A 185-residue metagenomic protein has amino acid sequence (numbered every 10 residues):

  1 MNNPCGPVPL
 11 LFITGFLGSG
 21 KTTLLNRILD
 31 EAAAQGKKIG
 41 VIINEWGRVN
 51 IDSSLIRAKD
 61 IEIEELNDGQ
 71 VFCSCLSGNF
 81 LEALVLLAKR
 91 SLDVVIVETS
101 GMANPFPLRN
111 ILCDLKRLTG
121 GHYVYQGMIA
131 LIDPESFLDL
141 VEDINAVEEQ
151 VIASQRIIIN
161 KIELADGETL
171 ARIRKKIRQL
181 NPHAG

Functional and structural regions predicted by a protein language model:
N2-T14, S19, T23-L140: Nucleotide-state-sensitive switch-loop elements of NTP-binding domains
P9, L76, N104-P107, D143-A153 (+2 more regions): Helical mechanochemical/support elements of P-loop NTPase systems and associated helical scaffolds
E148-G185: Canonical P-loop GTPase G-domain recognition
